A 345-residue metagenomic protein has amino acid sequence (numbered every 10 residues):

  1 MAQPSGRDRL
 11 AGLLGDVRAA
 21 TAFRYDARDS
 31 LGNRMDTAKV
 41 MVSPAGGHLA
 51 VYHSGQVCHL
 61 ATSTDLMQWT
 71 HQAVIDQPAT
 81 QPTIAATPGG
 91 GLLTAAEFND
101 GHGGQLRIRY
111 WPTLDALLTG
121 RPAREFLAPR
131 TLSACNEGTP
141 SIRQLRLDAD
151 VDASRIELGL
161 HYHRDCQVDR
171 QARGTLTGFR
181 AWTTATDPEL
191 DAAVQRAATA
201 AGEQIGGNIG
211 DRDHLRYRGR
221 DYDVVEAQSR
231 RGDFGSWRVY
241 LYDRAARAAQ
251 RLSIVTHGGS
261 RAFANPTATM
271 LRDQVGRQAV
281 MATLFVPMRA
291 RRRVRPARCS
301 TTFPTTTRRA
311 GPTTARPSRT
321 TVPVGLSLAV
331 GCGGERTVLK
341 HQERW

Functional and structural regions predicted by a protein language model:
M1-Q81, A85-G138, R143-G207, L215-A262 (+2 more regions): Beta-rich carbohydrate-recognition and catalytic domains
T267-A268: Exposed aromatic-hydrophobic patches
